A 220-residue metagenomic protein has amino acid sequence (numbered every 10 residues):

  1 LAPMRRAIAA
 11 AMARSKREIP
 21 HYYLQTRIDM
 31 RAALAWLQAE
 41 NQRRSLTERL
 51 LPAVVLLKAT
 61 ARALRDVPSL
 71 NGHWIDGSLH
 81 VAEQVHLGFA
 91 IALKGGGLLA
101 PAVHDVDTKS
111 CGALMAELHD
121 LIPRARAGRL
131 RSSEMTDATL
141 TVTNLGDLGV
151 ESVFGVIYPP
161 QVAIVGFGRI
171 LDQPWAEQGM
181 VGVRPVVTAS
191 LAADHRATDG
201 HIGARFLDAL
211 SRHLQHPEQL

Functional and structural regions predicted by a protein language model:
L1-L220: C-terminal catalytic/motor cores of large multi-domain enzyme assemblies
